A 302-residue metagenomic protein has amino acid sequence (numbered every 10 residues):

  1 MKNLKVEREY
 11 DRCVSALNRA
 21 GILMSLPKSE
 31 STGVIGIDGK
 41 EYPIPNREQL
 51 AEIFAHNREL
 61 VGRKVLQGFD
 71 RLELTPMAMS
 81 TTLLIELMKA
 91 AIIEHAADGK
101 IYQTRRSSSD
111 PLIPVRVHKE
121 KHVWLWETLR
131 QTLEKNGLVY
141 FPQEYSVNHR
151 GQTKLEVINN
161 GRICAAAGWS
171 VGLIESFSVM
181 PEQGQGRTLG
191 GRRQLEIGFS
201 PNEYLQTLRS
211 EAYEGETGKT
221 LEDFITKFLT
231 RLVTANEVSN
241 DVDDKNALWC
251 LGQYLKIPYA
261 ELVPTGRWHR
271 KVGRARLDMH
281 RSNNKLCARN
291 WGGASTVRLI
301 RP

Functional and structural regions predicted by a protein language model:
M1-T217, L221-P302: A binding-site-centric feature that preferentially detects glycan-recognition modules on secreted/surface proteins
